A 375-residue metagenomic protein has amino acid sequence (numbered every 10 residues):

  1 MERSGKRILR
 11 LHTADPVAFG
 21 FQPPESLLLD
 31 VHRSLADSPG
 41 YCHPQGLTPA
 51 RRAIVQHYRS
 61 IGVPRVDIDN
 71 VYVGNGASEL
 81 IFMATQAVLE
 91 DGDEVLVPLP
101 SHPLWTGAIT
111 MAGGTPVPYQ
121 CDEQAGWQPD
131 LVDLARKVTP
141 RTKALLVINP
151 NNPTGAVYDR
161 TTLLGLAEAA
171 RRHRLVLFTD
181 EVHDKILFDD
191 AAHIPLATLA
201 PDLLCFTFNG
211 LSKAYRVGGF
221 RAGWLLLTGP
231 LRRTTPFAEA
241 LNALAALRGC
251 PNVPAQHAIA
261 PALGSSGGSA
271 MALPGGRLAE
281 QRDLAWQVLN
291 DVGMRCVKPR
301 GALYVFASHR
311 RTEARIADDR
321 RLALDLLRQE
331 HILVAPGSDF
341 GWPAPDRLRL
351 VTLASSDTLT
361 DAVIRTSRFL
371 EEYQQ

Functional and structural regions predicted by a protein language model:
M1-G76, M83, D133, A262-S265 (+2 more regions): N-terminal small-domain helix-loop-helix segment of the aminotransferase-like
S4, A112, R172-H173, L203 (+3 more regions): Helix C-cap/helix->beta junction micro-motif
S60, R315-D318, D325-V334, F340-Q375: PLP-dependent enzyme catalytic core of the Aspartate aminotransferase-like
A87-I109: Conserved PLP-anchoring active-site segment centered on the Schiff-base-forming lysine
M111-V117: A short helix-loop-beta submotif of the ANL/AMP-binding
V117, D122-H193: Active-site phosphate-binding strand-loop segment of PLP-dependent enzymes
P201-G276, W286-L289, L370-E371: Conserved core segment of the aminotransferase class I/II
A260, G276-W286, C296-R310, A344: Conserved glycine-rich beta-strand-loop-beta hairpin in the small C-terminal domain of fold type I
